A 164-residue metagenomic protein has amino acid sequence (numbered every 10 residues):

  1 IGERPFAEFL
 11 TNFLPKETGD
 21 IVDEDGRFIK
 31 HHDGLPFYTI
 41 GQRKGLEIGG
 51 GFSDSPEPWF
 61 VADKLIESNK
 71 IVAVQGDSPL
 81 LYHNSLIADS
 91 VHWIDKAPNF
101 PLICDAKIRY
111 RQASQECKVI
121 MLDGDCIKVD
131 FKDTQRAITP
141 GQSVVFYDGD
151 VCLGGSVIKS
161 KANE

Functional and structural regions predicted by a protein language model:
I1-C152, S156-E164: Nucleotide-activated chemistry modules centered on ATP-dependent adenylation/adenylyltransferase
